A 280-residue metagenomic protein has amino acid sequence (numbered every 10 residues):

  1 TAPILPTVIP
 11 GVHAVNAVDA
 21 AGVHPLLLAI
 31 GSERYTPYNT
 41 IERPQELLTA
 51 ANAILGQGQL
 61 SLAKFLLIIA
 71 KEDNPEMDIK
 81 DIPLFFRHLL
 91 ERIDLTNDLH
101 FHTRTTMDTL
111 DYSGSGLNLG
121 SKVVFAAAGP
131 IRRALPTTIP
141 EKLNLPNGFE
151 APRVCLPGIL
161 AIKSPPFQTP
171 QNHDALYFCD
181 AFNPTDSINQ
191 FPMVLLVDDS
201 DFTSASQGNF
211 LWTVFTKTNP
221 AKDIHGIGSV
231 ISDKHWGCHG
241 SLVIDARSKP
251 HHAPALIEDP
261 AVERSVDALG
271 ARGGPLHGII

Functional and structural regions predicted by a protein language model:
T1-I280: Charged, compositionally biased interaction regions
